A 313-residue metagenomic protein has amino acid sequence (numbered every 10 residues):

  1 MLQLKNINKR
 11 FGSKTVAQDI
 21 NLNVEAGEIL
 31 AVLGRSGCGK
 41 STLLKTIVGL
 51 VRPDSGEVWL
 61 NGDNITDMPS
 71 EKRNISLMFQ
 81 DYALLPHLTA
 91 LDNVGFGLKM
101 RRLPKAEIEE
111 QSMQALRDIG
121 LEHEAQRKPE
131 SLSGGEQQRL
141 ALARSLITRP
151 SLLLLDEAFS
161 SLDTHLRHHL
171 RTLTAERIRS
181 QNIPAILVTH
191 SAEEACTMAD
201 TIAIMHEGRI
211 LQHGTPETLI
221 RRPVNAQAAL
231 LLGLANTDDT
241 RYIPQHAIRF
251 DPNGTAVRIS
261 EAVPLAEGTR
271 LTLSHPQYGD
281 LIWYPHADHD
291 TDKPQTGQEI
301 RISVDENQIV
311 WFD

Functional and structural regions predicted by a protein language model:
I29, S70-S76, Q80-V224: ABC ATPase nucleotide-binding domains
L33-R35: The feature captures the beta-strand-to-loop junction immediately N-terminal to the Walker
V48: Helix-to-loop junction immediately C-terminal to a conserved catalytic motif
G56-N64: Conserved ABC transporter NBD signature motif
R221-H246, D305: C-terminal boundary and immediately downstream tail of ABC-type ATPase nucleotide-binding domains
Y242-D313: Non-catalytic connector elements of ABC transporters
